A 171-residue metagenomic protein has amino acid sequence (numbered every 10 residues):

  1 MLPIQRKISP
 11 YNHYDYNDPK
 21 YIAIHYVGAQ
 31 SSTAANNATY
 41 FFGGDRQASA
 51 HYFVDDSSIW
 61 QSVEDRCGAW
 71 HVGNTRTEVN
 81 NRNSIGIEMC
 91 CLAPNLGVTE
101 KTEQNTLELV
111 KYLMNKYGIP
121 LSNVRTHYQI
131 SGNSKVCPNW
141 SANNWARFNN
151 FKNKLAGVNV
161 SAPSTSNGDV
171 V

Functional and structural regions predicted by a protein language model:
M1-N80: N-terminal catalytic cores of peptidoglycan-degrading enzymes
P3-R6, N12-D18, C90-V171: Basic/polar, cationic surfaces and motifs that engage anionic cell-wall and phosphate/carboxylate ligands
I24, I85, V124-T126: Hydrophobic faces of well-ordered beta-strands that scaffold small-molecule active sites in alpha/beta enzyme cores
H25, F53, G86-E88, L107: Residues within well-ordered beta-strands of beta-sheet-rich folds
G28, N80, I85-P94, N115: Cell-envelope and extracellular/periplasmic
G44-A48, N74-T77, N83-I85, L107-K111 (+1 more regions): Short, surface-exposed linear patches
F53-S58, N81-I85, K116-P120, K154-G157: Short C-terminal domain-edge/linker segments immediately following a structured domain
